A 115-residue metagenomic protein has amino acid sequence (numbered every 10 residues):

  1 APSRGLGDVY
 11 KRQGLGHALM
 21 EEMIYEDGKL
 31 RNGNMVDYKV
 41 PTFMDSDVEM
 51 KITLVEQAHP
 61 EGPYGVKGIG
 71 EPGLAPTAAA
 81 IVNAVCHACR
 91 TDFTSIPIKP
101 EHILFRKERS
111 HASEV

Functional and structural regions predicted by a protein language model:
A1-Y10: Single conserved hydrophobic/aromatic residue that forms the stacking wall/gate of nucleotide- or nucleobase-binding
R4, K67-G70: Short beta-alpha connecting loops at secondary-structure transitions that line or flank enzyme active sites
K11-E22, P72-D92, R106, S110: Stable alpha-helical structural segments in soluble proteins, enriched in small hydrophobic residues
Y25-G33, D92-K99: Flexible, glycine/charged-enriched surface loops at secondary-structure junctions
T42-V66: Generic long, charged, amphipathic alpha-helical segments
P97-R109: C-terminal lid/capping helical subdomain adjacent to the catalytic/cofactor pocket in oxidative enzymes
E114-V115: Long, low-complexity intrinsically disordered regions enriched in Ser/Thr, Asp/Glu, Pro/Gly
